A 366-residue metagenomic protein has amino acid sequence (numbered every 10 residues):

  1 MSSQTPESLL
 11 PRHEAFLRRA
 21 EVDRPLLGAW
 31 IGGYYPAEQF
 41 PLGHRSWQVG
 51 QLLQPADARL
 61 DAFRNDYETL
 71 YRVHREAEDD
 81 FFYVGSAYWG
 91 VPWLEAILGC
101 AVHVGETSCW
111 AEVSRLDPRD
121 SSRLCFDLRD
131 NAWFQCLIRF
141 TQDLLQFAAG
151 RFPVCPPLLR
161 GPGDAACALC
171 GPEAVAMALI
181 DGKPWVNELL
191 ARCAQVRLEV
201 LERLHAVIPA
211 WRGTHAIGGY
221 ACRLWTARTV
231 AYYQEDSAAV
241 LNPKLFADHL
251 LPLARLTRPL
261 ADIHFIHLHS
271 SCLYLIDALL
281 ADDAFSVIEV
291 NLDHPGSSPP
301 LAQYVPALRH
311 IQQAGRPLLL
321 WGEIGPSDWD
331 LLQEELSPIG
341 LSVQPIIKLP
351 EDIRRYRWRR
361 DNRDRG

Functional and structural regions predicted by a protein language model:
M1-L52, D66, L70, E76-A87 (+3 more regions): Active-site loop segments of alpha/beta catalytic cores
R59-L60: Outer-membrane beta-barrel proteins
V84-S122: A contiguous, low-structure linker/loop signature
